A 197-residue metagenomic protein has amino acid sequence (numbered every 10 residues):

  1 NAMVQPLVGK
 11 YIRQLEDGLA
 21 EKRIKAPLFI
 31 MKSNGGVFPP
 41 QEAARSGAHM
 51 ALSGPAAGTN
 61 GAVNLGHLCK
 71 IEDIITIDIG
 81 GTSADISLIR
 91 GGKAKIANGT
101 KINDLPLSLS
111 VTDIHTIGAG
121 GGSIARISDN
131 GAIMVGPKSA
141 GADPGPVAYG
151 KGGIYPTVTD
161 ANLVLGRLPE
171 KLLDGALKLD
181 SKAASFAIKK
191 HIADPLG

Functional and structural regions predicted by a protein language model:
N1-G197: N-terminally biased helix-coil "hinge/interface" segments that flank
